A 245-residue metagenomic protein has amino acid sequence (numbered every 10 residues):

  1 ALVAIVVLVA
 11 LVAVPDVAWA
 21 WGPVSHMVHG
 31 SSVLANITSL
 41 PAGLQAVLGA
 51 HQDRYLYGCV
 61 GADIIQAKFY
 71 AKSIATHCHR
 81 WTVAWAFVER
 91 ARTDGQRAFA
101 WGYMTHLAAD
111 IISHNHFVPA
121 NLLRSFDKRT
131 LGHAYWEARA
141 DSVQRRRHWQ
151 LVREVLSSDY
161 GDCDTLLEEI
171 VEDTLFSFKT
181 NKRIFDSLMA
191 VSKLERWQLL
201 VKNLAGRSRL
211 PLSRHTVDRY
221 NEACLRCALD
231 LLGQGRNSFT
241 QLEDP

Functional and structural regions predicted by a protein language model:
A1-G102, A108-P245: N-terminal leader/auxiliary helical segments
